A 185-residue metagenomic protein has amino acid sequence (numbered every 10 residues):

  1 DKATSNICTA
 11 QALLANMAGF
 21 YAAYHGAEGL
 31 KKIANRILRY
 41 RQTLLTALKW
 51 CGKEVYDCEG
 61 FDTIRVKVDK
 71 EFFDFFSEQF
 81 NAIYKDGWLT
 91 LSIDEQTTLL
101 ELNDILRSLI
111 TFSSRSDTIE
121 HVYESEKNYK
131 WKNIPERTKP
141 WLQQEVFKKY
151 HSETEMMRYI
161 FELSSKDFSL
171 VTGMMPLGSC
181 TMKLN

Functional and structural regions predicted by a protein language model:
D1, I7-A15, I37, K70-I83 (+1 more regions): Flexible glycine/proline-rich, aromatic-decorated loop/lid segments
D1, L14-G26, I83-W88, K132-P140 (+2 more regions): Short acidic (Asp/Glu) and glycine-rich catalytic loops that position anionic groups and cofactors
D1-C51, Y56-C58: Active-site C-terminal subdomain of aminotransferase-like
C51-S77, I93-Q96: Conserved PLP-binding catalytic core of the aspartate aminotransferase-like
E54-E59, A82-D86, M174: Short beta-strand
S77, D86-T90, Q96-S108: Noncatalytic alpha-helical scaffolds and linker/capping helices
L99-P176, T181-N185: Flexible inter-domain linker/hinge segments
